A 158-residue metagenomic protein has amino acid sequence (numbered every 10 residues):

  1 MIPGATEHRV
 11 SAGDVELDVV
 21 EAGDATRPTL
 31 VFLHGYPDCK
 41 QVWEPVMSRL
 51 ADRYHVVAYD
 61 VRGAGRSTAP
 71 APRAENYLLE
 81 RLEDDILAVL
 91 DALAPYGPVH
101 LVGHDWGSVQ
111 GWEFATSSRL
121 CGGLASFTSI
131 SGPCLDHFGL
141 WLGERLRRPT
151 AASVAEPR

Functional and structural regions predicted by a protein language model:
P3-T6, V15-L17, V42, V57 (+2 more regions): Flexible "cap/lid" subdomain of the alpha/beta-hydrolase fold that forms the substrate-access gate
D18-A69: Conserved HGGG/HGGXW glycine-rich cap/lid loop of the alpha/beta-hydrolase fold
H34, V102-G103: Small/polar loops that bind or transfer phosphate-bearing groups
